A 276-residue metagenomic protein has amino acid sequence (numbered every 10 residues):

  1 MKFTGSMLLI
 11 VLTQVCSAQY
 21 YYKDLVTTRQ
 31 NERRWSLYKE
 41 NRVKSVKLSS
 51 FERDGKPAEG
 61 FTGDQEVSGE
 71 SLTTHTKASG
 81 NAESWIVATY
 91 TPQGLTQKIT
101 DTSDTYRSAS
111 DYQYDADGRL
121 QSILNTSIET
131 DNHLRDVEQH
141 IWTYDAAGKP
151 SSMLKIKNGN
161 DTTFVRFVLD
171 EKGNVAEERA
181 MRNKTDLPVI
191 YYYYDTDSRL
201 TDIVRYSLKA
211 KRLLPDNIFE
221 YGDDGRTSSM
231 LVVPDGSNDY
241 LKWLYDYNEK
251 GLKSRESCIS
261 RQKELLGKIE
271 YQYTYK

Functional and structural regions predicted by a protein language model:
M1-K23: Bacterial Sec-dependent N-terminal signal peptides
Q19-K276: Buried hydrophobic residues that stabilize the cores of well-folded domains
